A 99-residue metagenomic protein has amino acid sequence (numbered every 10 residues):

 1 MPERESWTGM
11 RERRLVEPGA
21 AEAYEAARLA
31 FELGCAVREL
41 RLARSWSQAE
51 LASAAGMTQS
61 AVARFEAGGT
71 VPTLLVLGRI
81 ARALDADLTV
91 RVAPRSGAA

Functional and structural regions predicted by a protein language model:
M1-C35, S96-A99: N-terminal flexible/basic segments that precede or flank functional cores
C35-E50: Short basic helix-loop element that most often maps to the first helix and adjoining turn of HTH DNA-binding modules
L42, S53, R82: Alpha-helical residues within the helix-turn-helix
A55-V71: Recognition helix of helix-turn-helix/homeodomain-like DNA-binding domains that insert into the DNA major groove
L75-V90: DNA major-groove recognition helix of helix-turn-helix/homeodomain DNA-binding modules
V92-P94: Flexible glycine-/small-residue-rich
